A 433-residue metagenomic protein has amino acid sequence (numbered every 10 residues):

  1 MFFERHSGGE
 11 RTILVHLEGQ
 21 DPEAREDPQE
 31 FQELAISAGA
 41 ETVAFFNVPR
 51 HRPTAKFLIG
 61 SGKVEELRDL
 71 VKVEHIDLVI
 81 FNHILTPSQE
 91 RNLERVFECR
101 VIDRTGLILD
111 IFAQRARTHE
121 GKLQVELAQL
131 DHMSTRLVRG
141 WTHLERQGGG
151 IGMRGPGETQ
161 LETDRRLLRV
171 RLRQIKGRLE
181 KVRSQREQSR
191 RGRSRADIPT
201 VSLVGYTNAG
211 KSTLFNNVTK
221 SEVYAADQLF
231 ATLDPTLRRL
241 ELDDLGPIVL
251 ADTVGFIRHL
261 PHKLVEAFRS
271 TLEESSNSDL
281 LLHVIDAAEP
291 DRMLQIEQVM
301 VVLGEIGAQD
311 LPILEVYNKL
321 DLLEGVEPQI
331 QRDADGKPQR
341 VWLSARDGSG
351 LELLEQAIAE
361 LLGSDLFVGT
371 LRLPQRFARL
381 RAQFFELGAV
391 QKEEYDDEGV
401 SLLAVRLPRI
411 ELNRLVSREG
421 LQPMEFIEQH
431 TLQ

Functional and structural regions predicted by a protein language model:
M1-L109, M424, E428-Q433: N-terminal accessory targeting/assembly segments
M1-L14, T135-A209, F215-N216, P290 (+2 more regions): C-terminal-of-GTPase-core extension/linker across diverse P-loop GTPases
F3, R186, R193-P199, N217-I248 (+3 more regions): Switch I (effector-binding) loop of TRAFAC-class P-loop GTPase G-domains
L14-E18, F45-V48, I80-N82, H283-D286 (+3 more regions): Conserved beta-strand segments of the P-loop GTPase G domain that flank and frequently precede/overlap
E18-E23, P53-F57, R115-E120, T159-Q160 (+4 more regions): Flexible beta-alpha connector loops of hexameric P-loop NTPases
E18-P22, R50-R52, I84-P87, G106-L109 (+6 more regions): Conserved nucleotide-binding/hydrolysis micro-motifs of P-loop NTPases
E26-I36, E41, V64, R68-V73 (+3 more regions): Conserved C-terminal guanine-recognition region of P-loop GTPase G domains, centered on the G4
G106-A128: Short alpha-helix plus adjacent loop in nuclease-associated cores
